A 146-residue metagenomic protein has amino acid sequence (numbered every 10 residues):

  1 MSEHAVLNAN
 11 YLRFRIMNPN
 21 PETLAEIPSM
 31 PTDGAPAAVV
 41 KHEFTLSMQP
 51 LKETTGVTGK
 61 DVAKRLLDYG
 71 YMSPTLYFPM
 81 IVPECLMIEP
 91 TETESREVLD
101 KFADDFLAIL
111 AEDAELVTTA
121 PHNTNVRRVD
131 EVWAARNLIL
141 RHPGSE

Functional and structural regions predicted by a protein language model:
M1-E146: Non-catalytic terminal extensions of PLP-dependent enzymes
